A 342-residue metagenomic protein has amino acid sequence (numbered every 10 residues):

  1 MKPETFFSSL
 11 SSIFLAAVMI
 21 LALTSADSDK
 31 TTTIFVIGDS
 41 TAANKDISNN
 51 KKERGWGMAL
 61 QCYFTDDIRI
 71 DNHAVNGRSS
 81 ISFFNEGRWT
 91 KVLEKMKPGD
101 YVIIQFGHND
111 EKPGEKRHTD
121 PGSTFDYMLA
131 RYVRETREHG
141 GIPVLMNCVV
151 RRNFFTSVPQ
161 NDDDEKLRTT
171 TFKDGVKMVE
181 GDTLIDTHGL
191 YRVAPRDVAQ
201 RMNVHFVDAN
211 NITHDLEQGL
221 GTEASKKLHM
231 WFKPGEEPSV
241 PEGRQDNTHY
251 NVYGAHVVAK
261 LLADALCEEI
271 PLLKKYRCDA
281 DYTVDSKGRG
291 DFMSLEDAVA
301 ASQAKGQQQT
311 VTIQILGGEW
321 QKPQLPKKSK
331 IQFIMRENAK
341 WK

Functional and structural regions predicted by a protein language model:
M1-F7: N-terminal secretory signal peptides that target proteins for export/translocation
F7-T31: Bacterial Sec-dependent signal peptides at the C-terminal "C-region" and cleavage site
D27-A74, T90-V102: Serine-esterase "nucleophile elbow" of acetyl-processing enzymes
D29, G87-V252, H256, K260-C267: Alpha-helical cap/lid subdomain in secreted, periplasmic, or secretory-pathway luminal O-acyl-processing enzymes
A42-I47, S80-S82, D291-F292: Short, solvent-exposed loop/turn elements at domain surfaces
D67-G114, K328-K340: Mid-chain, structured segments of secreted extracytoplasmic proteins
C278-D285: Short aromatic-glycine-(Arg/Gly/Cys) micro-motifs in beta-strand/loop hairpins
K287-R289, M293-E296, Q307-W341: N-terminal extracellular ligand-recognition/capping segment immediately after the signal peptide
